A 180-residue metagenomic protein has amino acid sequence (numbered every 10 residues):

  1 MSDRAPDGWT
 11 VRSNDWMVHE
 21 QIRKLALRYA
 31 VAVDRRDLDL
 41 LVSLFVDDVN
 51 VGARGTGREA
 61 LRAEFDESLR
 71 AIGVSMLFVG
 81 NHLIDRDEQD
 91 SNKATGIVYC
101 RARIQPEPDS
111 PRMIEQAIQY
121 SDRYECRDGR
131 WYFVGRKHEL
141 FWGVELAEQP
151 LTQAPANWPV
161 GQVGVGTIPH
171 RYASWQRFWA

Functional and structural regions predicted by a protein language model:
M1-V31, R35, D39-D47: Short, low-complexity N-terminal intrinsically disordered segments enriched in polar/charged residues
S2, M17-R23, S91, Y99 (+2 more regions): Binding-site signature for planar aromatic cofactors or substrates
S2, T95, A117-Q153, N157-V163: Short beta-strand edge/turn micro-motifs at domain boundaries
V33, F45, C100-A102, K137-L140: Short beta-strand segments enriched in hydrophobic/aromatic residues within well-folded beta-rich domains
L38-P106: A solvent-exposed, acidic/Ser-Thr-rich amphipathic alpha-helical stretch
L77-V79, I114-Y120: Short, surface-exposed coil-to-beta transition loops
R103-R112, G143-L146: Short, cysteine-centered beta-strand-loop-beta hairpins and adjacent loop/turn segments enriched in charged/polar
Q153-A180: A hydrophobic membrane-anchoring alpha-helix module
